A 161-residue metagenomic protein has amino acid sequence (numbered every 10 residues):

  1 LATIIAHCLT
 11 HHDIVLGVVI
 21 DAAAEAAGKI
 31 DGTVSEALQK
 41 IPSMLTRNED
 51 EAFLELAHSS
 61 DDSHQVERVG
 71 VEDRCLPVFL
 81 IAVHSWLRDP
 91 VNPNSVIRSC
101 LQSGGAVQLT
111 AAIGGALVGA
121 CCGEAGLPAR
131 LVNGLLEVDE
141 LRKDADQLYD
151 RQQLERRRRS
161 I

Functional and structural regions predicted by a protein language model:
L1-I4, V19: Internal, well-ordered alpha-helical segments in soluble enzyme and binding-protein domains
T3-H7, P77-I161: Catalytic phosphate/nucleotide-handling subdomain of diverse soluble enzymes
C8-G104, R156: Accessory "access/gating" subregions that flank catalytic or transport cores
